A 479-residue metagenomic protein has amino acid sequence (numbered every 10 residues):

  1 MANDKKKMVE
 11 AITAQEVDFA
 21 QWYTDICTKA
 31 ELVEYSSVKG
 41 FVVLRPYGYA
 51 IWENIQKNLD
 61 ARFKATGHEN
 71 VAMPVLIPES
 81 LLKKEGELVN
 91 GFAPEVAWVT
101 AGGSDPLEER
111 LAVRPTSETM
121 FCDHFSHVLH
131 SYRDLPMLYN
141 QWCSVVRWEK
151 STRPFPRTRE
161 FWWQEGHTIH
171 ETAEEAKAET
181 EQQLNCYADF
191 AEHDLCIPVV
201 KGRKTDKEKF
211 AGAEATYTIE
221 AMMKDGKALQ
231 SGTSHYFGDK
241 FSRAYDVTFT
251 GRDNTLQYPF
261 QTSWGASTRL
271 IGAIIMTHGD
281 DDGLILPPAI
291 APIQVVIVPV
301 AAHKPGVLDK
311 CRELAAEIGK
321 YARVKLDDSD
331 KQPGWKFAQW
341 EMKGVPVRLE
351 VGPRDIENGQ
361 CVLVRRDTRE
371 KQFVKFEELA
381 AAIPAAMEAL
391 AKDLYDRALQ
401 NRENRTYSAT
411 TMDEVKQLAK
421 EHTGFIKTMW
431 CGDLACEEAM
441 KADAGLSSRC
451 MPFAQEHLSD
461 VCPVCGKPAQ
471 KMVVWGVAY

Functional and structural regions predicted by a protein language model:
M1-Y479: NTP/phosphate- and nucleic-acid-binding module
